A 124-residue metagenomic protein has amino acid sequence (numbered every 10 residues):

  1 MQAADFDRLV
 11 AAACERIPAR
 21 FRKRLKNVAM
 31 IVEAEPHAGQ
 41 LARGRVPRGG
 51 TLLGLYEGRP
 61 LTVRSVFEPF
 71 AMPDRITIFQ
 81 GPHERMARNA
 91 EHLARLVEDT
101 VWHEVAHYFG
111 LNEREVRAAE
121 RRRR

Functional and structural regions predicted by a protein language model:
M1-L96, Y108-R117, R123: Active-site rim/adjacent substrate-binding subdomains
L96-E104: Short alpha-helical catalytic segment bearing the HExxH-like zincin motif of zinc-dependent metalloproteases
